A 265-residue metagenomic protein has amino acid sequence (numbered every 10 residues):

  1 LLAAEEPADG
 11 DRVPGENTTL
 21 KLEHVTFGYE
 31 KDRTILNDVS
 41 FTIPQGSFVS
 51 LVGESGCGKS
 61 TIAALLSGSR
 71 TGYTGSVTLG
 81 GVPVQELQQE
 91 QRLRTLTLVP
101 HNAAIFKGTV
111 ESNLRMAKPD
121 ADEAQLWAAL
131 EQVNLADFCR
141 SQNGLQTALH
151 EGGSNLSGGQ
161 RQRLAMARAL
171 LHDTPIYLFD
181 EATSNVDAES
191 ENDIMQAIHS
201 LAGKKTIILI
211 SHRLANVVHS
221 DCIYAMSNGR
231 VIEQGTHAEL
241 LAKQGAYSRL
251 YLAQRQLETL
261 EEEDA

Functional and structural regions predicted by a protein language model:
L1-K31, R70-T74, T78, A121-A129 (+1 more regions): ABC transporter TMD-NBD coupling linker
T19, G72, A136-L164, Q256-A265: ABC-fold ATPase nucleotide-binding domain signature/coupling loops
V52-E54: The feature captures the beta-strand-to-loop junction immediately N-terminal to the Walker
S67: Helix-to-loop junction immediately C-terminal to a conserved catalytic motif
S76-T78, E86, L93, E111-E151 (+2 more regions): ABC ATPase nucleotide-binding domain helical subdomain, centered on the C-loop/LSGGQ "ABC signature"
L171-P175, K204: A short, proline-enriched helix->beta-strand linker immediately N-terminal to the Walker B motif in ABC-type P-loop
Y177-E181: Catalytic Walker B motif of ABC-type/P-loop ATPase nucleotide-binding domains
Q196, V218-A265: C-terminal portion of ABC ATPase nucleotide-binding domains
